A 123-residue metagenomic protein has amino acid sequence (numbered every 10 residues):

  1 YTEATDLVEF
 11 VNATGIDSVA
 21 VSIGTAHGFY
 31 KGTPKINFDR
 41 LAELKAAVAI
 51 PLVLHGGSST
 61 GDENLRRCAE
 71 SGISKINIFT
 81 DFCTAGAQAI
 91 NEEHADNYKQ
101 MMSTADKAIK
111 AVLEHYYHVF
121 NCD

Functional and structural regions predicted by a protein language model:
Y1-A47, D62, R66-I73, I78 (+3 more regions): Alpha/beta enzyme core
Y30-T33, L54-G57, F79, A105: Glycine- and other small-residue-rich loops at beta-strand/loop junctions that grip anionic moieties
A46-G56: Short beta-strand/loop segments at the ligand-binding rim of alpha/beta enzyme cores
I90-D123: Extended, intrinsically disordered, low-complexity segments
